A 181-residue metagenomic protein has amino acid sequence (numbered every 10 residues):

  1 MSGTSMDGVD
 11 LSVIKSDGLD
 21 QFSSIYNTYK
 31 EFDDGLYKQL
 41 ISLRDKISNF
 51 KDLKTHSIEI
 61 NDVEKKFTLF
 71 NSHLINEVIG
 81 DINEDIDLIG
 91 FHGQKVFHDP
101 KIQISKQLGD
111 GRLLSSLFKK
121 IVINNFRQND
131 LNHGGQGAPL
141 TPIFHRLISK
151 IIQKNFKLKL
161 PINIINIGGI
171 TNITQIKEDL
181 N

Functional and structural regions predicted by a protein language model:
M1-N181: Short acidic/glycine-rich loops and adjacent helix/strand connectors that line catalytic pockets where negatively
